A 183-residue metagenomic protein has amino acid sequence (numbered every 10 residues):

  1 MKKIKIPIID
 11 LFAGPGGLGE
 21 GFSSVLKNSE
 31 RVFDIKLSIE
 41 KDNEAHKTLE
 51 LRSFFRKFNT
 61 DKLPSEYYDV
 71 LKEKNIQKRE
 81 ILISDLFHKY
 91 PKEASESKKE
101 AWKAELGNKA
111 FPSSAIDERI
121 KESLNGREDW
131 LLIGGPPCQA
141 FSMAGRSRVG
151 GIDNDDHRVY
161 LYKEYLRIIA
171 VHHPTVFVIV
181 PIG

Functional and structural regions predicted by a protein language model:
M1-G183: Conserved active-site and SAM-binding loop architecture of S-adenosyl-L-methionine-dependent nucleic-acid
